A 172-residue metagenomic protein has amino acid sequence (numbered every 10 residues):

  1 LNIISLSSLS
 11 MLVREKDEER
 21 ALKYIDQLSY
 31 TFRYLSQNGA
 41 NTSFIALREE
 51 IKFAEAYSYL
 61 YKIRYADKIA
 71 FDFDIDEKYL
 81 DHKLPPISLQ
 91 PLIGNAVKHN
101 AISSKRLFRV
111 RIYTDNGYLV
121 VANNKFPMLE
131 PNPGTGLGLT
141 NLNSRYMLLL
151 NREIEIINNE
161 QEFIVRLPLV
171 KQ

Functional and structural regions predicted by a protein language model:
L1-P168: Two-component histidine phosphotransfer core
